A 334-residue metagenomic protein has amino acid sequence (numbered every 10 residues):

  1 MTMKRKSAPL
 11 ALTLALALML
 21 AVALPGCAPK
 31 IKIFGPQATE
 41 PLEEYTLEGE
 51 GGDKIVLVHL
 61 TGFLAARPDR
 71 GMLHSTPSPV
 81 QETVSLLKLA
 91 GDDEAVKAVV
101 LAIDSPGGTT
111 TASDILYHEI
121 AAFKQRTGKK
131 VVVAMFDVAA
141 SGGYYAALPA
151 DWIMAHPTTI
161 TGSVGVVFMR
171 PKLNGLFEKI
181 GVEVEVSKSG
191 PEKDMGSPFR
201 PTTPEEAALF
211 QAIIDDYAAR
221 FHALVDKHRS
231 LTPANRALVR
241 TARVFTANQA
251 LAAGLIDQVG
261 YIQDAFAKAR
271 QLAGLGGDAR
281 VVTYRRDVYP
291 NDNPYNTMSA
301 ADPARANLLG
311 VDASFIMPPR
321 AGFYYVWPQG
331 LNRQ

Functional and structural regions predicted by a protein language model:
T2-L16, L20-V133, V138-A140, A150-A155 (+1 more regions): N-terminal organellar transit peptides
A140-S141, I160-V164: Short gly/pro/ser/thr-enriched loop/turn and capping motifs at secondary-structure boundaries
